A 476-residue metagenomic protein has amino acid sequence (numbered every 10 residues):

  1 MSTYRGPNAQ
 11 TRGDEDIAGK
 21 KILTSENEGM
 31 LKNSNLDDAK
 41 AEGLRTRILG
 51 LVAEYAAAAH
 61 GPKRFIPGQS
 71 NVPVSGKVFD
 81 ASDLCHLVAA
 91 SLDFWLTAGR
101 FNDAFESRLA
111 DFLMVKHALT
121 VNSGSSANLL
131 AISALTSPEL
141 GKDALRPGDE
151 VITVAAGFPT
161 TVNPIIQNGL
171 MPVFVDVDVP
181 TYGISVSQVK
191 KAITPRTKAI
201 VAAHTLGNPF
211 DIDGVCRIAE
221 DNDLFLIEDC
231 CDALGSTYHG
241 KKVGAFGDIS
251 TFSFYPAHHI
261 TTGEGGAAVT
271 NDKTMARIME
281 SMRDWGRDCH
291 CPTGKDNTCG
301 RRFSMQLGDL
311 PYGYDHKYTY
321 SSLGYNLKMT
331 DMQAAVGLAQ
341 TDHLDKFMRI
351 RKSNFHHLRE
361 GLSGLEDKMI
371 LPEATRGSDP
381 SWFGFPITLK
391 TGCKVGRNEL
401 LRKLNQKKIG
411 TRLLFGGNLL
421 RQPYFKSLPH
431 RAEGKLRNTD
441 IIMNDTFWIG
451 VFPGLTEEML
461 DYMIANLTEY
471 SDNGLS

Functional and structural regions predicted by a protein language model:
R5, I22-L96, S321: N-terminal "arm"/small-domain region of PLP-dependent enzymes with the aminotransferase-like
L51, D103-S107, M114-A118, S125 (+5 more regions): PLP-dependent aminotransferase class I/II
A56-A59, S137-C230, T237: PLP-dependent aminotransferase-like
R100-E150, N163-Q167, F174, K241: Phosphate-binding glycine-rich loop
L119, I152, V173, L226-I227 (+3 more regions): Structural detector of well-ordered beta-strand residues that form the stable sheet scaffold of enzyme domains
E228-T262, R277, Y318-T319: Conserved active-site segment immediately N-terminal to the catalytic lysine that forms the internal aldimine
S253, A267-N271, L338: Short beta-strand-to-turn element immediately C-terminal to the catalytic PLP-Schiff-base lysine in fold type I
